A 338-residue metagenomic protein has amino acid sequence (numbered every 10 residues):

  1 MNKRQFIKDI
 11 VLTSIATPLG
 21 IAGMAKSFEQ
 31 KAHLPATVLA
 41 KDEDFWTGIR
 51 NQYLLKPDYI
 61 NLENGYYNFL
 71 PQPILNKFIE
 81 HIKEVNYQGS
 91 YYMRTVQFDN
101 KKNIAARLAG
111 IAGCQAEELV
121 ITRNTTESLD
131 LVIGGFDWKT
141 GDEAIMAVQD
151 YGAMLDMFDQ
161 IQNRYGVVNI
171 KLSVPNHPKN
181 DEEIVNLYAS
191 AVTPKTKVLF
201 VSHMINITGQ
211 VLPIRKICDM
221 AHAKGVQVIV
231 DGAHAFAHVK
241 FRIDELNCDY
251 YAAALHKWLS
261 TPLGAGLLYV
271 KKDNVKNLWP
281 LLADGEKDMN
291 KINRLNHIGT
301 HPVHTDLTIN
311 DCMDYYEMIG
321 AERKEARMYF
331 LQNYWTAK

Functional and structural regions predicted by a protein language model:
M1-N2: N-terminal secretory signal peptides
I7-K338: Pyridoxal 5′-phosphate
